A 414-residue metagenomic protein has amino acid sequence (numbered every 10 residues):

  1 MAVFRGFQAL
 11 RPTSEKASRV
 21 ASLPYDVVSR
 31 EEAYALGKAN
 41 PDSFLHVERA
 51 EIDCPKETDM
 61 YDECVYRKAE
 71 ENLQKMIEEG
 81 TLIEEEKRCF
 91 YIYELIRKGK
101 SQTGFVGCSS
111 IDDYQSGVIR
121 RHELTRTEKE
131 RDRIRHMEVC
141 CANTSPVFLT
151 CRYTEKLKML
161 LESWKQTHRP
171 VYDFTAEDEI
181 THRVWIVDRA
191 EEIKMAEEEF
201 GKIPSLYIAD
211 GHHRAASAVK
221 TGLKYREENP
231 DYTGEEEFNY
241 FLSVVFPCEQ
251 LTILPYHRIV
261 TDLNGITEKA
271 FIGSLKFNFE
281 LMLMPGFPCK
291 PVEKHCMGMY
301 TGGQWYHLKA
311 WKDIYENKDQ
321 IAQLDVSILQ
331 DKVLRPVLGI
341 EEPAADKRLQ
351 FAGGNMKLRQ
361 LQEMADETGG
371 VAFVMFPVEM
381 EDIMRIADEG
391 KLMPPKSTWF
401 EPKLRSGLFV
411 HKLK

Functional and structural regions predicted by a protein language model:
M1-K414: Surface-exposed, charge/polar-rich loops and edge strands
